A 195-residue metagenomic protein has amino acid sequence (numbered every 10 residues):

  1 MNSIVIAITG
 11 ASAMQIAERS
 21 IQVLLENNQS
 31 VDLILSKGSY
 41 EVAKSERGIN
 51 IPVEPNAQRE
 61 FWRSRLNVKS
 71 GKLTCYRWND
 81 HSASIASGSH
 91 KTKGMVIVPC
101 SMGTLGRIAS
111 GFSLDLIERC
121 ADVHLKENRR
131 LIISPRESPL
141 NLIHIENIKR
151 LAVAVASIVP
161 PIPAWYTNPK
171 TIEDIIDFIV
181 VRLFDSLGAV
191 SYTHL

Functional and structural regions predicted by a protein language model:
N2-S39: N-terminal phosphate-binding or glycine-rich loops at protein starts, especially the Walker A/P-loop of NTPases
G10-A13, V96, L151, L183: Buried hydrophobic positions in well-ordered alpha/beta secondary-structure cores of metabolic enzymes
K37-E60: N-terminal beta-loop-helix "entrance" segment that forms/cooperates in small-molecule cofactor or anionic ligand
V68-C75, A154-A156: A short helix-to-beta-strand connector/capping loop
T74-E146: Helix-loop-strand module that forms the ligand-binding subsite of alpha/beta enzymes
K126-I179: Short, glycine-/small-residue-rich phosphate/pyrophosphate-handling segment
F184-S191: Short, hydrophobic alpha-helical segments
T193-L195: Conserved small/polar residues in nucleotide/adenosyl-binding loops
